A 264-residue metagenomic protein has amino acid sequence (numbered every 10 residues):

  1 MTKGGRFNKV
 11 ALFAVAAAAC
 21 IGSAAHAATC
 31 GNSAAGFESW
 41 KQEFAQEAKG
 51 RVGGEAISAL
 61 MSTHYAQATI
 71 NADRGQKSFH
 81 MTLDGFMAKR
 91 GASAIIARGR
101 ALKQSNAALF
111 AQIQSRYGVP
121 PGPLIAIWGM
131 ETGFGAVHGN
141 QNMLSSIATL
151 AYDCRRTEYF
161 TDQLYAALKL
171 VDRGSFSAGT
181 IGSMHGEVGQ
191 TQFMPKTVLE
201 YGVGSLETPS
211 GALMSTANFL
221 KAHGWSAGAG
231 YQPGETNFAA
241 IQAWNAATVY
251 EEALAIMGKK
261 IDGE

Functional and structural regions predicted by a protein language model:
T2-F13: Bacterial N-terminal signal peptides that target proteins for export
A11-G22: Bacterial N-terminal signal peptides
S23-A27: Sec/Tat signal peptide C-region and signal peptidase I cleavage site
T29-A66: N-terminal mature-domain "stem" immediately C-terminal to a signal peptide or N-terminal signal-anchor/transmembrane
V52-E264: Catalytic glycan-binding domains that act on GlcNAc-containing polysaccharides
